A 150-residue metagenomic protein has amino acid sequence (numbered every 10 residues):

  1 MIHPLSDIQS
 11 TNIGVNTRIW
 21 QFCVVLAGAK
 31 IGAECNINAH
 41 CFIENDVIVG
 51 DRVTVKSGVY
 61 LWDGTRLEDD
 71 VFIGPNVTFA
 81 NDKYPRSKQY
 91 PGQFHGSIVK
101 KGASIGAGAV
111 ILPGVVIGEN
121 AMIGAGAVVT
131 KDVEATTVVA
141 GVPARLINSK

Functional and structural regions predicted by a protein language model:
M1-P4, N12-I13, I19-V116, V142-P143 (+1 more regions): Flexible, glycine/small-residue-enriched loop-and-beta-strand segment within the central core of proteins
V77, A135-T137, R145: Glycine-centered loop/turn positions within well-structured domains that cap or flank conserved ligand/cofactor-binding
G108, A125-G126: Low-complexity, intrinsically disordered short peptide segments enriched in small/polar/basic residues
E119-M122, V128-T130, A135: Internal alpha/beta core interface subdomains
I123, G141: Conserved G/P- and acidic residue-centered "switch" motifs that form tight phosphate/ATP-binding loops in soluble
V128, P143-L146: Conserved switch/coupling elements of ABC/ABC-like ATPase nucleotide-binding domains
